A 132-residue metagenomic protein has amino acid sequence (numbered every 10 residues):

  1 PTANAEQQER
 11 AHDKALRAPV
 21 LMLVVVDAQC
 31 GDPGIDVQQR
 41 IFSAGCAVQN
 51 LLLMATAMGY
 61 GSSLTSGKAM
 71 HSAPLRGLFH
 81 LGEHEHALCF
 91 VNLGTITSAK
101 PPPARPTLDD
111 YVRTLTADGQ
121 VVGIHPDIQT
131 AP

Functional and structural regions predicted by a protein language model:
P1-A44: Glycine/small-residue-rich phosphate/adenosyl-binding loop
E6-E9, L75-G77, S98: Glycine-rich, charged/polar anion/phosphate-binding loops that engage phosphate groups from diverse ligands
V26, S66-G67, T95: Short secondary-structure boundary segments
I35, Q39, Y60-P74: GST superfamily/GST-like fold recognition
L51: Aromatic/hydrophobic pocket-lining residues that form π-stacking "cages" and hydrophobic walls in ligand
T56-A57: Short hydrophobic alpha-helices that are characteristic scaffold elements of the AMP-binding
L75-L88: Short, electropositive alpha-helical surface patch
A87-P132: C-terminal helix-cap and adjacent tail motif
